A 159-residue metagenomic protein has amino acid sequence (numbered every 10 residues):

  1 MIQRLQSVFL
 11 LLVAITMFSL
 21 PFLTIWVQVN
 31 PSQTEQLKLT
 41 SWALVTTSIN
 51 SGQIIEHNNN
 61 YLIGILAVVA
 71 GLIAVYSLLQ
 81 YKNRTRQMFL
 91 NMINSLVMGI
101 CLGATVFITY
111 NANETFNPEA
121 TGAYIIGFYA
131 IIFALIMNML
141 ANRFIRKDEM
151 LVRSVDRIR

Functional and structural regions predicted by a protein language model:
M1, I49-G64, Y124-I136, R159: Alpha-helical transmembrane segments and their immediate interhelical/interface regions in integral membrane proteins
M1-A14, T85-M92: Alpha-helical transmembrane segments and their helix-start/interface "positive-inside/aromatic belt" motifs in integral
A14-I65: Interfacial loop at the N-terminal end of multi-pass membrane proteins
Y61-S77: Hydrophobic alpha-helical transmembrane segments
V75-M88: Juxtamembrane helix-break-helix junctions at the cytosolic face of small multi-pass alpha-helical membrane proteins
L90-L102: Transmembrane alpha-helical segments of multi-pass membrane proteins
I100-R159: Alpha-helical transmembrane segments of multi-pass integral membrane proteins, characterized by long hydrophobic
